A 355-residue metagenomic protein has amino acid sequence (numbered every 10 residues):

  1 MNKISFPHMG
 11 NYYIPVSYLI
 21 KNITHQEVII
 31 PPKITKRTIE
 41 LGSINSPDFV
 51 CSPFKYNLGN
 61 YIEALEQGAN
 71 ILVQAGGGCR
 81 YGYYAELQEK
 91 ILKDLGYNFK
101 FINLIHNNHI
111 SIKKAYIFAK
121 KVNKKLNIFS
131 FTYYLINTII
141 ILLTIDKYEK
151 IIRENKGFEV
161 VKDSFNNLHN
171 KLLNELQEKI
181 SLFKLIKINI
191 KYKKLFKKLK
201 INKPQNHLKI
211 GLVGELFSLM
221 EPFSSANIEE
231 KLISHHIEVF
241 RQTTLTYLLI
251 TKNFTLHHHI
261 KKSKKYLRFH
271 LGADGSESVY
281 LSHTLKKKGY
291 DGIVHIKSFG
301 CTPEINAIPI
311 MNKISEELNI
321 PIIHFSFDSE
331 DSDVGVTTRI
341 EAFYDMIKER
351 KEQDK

Functional and structural regions predicted by a protein language model:
M1-K355: An N-terminal assembly and electron-transfer interface module characteristic of large anaerobic redox and radical
